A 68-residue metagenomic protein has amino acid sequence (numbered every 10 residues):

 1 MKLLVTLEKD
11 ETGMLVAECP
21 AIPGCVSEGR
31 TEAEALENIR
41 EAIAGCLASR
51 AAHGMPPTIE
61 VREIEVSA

Functional and structural regions predicted by a protein language model:
M1-L4, A33, E37-A68: Short, charged, surface-exposed hinge/linker loops at domain edges that act as mobile lids or interdomain connectors
E8-I22: Short aromatic-glycine-(Arg/Gly/Cys) micro-motifs in beta-strand/loop hairpins
P23-E32: A short, exposed loop/beta-hairpin motif centered on an aromatic-Gly-Thr core
